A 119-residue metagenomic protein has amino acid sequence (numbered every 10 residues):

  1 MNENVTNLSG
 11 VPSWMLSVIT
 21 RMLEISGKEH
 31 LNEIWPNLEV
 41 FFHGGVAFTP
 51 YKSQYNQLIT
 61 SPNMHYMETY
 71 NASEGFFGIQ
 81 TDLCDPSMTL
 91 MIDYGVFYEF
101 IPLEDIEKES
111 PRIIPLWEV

Functional and structural regions predicted by a protein language model:
M1-V119: Active-site glycine/GP-rich loop and adjacent strand/helix microenvironment that borders small-molecule binding pockets
